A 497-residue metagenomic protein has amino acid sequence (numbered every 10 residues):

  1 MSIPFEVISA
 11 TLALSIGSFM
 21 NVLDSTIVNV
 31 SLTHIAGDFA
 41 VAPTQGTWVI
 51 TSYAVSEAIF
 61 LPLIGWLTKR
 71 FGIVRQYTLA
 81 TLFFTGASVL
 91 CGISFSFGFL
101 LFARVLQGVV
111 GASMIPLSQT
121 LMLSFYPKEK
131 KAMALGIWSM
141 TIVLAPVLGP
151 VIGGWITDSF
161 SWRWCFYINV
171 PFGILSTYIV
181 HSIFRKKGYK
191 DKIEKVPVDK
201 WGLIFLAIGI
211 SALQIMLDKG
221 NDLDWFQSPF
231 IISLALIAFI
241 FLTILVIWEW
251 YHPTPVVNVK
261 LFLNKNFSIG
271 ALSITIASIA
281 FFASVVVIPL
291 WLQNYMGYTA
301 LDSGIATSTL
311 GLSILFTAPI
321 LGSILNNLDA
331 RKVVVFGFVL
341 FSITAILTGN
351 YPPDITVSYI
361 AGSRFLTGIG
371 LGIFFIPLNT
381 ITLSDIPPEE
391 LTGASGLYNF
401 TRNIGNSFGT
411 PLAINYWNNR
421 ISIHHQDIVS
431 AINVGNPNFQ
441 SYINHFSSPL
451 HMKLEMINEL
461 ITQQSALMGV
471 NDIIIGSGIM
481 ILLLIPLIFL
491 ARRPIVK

Functional and structural regions predicted by a protein language model:
F5-K69, V74-A80, S88, G98-L100 (+6 more regions): Transmembrane core module of solute transporters
F19, T51-V55, L82, G136-M140 (+6 more regions): Transmembrane alpha-helical cores of Major Facilitator Superfamily
Q45, K130-I137, E390-L397, G469: Cytoplasmic loop-to-transmembrane helix junctions
L61-G202: Helix-loop-helix hairpins in multi-pass membrane proteins, especially solute transporters
V89-I93, T177-S182, T243-I247, I346-N350 (+4 more regions): Membrane-embedded alpha-helical segments of multi-pass transporters/permeases
V147-L148, I360-F439: Small-residue-rich alpha-helical segments with characteristic i,i+4
P171-Y189, A207-K219, I237-Y251, I485-R492: C-terminal membrane-cytosol helix-exit motif in multi-pass small-molecule transporters
N403-L490: Hydrophobic transmembrane architecture of multi-pass small-molecule transporters
